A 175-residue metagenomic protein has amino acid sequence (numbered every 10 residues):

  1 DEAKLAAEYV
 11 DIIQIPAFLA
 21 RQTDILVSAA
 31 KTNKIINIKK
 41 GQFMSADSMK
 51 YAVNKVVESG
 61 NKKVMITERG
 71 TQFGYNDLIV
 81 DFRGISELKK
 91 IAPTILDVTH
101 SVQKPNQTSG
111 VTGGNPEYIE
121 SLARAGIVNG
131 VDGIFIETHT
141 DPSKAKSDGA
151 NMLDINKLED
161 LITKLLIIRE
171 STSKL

Functional and structural regions predicted by a protein language model:
D1-L5, K55-V56, G133-I134, T138 (+1 more regions): Electropositive, surface-exposed helix/loop patches at the edges of structured domains that serve as adaptable
D1-Q14, Q22-I25: N-terminal active-site wall of soluble small-molecule enzyme domains
A6, A52, L122, L158-L161: Hydrophobic side chains in well-ordered alpha-helices
Y9, D77-I79, L88-I91, K146-L153: Short, exposed beta-strand "edge-strand" segments with a Pro/Gly-rich flavor and a Y/T-containing core
R21-T138: Catalytic alpha/beta core domains of metabolic enzymes, predominantly
D141-K174: C-terminal helical cap(s) of enzyme catalytic domains, especially alpha/beta-barrels
